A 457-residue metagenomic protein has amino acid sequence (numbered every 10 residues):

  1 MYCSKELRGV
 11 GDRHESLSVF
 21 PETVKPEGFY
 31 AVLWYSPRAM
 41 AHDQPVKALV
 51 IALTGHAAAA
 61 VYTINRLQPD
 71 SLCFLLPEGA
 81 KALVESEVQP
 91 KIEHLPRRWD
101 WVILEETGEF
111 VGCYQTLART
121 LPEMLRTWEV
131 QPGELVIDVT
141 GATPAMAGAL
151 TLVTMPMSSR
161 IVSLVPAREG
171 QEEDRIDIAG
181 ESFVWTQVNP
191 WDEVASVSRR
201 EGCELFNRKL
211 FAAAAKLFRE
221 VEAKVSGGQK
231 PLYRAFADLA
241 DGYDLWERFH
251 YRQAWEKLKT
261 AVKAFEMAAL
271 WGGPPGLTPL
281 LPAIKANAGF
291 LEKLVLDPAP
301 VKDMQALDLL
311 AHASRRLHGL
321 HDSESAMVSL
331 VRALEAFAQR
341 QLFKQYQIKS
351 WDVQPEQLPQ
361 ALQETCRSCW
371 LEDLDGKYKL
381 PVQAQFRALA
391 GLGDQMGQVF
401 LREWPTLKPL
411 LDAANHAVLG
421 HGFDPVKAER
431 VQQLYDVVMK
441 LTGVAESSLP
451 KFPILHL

Functional and structural regions predicted by a protein language model:
L7, S16, P26: Cationic, low-complexity basic patches in intrinsically disordered or flexible, solvent-exposed regions
W34-E134, G148-L457: Long, low-complexity, Lys/Arg-enriched
E134-T140: Short glycine-rich phosphate-binding loop at a beta-alpha junction
P144-M146: Hydrophobic alpha-helical
